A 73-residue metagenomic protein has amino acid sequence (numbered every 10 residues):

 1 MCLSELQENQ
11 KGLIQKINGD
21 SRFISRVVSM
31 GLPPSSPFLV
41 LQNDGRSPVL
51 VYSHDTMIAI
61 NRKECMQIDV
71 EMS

Functional and structural regions predicted by a protein language model:
L3, N9-G12, N43-S73: C-terminal structural segments of small proteins and small subunits
Q10-F23: Short, structured beta-strand/loop micro-motifs enriched in basic residues and often containing a Trp
R22-R26, S36: Short alpha-helix capping/helix-loop boundary micro-motifs
S29: Phosphate-coordinating loops and pocket residues in cytosolic domains that bind phosphorylated ligands
P33-V40: Conserved beta-strand/loop element in small beta-rich adapter and peptidoglycan-binding domains
